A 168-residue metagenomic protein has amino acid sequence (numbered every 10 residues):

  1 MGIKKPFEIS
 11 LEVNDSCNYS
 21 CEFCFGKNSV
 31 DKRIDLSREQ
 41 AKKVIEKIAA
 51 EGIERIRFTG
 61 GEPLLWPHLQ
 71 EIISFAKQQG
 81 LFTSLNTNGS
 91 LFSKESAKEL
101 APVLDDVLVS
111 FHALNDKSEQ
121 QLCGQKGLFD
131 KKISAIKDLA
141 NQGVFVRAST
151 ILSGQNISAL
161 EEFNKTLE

Functional and structural regions predicted by a protein language model:
G2-E39: Canonical Radical SAM [4Fe-4S] cluster-binding loop centered on the CxxxCxxC motif and its immediate flanking residues
L11, F58-T59: Catalytic metal- and UDP-sugar-binding loop of GT-A-like glycosyltransferases, i.e., residues flanking the conserved
D35-F58, W66-E168: Radical SAM/AdoMet-radical enzyme domain recognition
E62: Conserved G/P- and acidic residue-centered "switch" motifs that form tight phosphate/ATP-binding loops in soluble
